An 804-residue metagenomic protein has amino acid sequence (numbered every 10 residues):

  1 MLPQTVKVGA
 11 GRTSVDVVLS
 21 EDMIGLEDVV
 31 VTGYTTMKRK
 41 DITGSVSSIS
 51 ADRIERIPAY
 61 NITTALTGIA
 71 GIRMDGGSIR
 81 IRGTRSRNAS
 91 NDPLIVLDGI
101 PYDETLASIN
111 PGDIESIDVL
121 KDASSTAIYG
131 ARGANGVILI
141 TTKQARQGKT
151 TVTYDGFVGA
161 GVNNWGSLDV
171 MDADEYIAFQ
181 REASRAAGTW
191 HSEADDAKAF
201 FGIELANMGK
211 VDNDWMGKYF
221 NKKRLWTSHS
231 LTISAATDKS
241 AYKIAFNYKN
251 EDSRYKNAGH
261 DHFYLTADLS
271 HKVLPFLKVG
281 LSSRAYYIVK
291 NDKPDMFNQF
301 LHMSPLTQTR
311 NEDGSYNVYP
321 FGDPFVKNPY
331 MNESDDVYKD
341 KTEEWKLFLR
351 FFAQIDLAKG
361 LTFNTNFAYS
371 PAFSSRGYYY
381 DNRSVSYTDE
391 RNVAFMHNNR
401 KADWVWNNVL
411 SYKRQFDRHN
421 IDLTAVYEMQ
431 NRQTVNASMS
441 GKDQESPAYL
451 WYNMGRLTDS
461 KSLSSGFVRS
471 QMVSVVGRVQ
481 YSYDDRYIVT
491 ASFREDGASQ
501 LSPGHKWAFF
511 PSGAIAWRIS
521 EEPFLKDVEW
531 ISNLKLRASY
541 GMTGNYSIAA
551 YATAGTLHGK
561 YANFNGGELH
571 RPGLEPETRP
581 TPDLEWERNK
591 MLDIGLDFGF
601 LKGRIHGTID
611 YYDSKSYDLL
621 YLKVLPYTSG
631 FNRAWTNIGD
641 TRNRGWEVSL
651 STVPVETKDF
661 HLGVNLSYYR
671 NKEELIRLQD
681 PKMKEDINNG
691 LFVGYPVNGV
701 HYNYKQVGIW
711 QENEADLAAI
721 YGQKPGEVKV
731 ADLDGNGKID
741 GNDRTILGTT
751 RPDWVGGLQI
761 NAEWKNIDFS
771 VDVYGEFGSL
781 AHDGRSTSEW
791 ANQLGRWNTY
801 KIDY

Functional and structural regions predicted by a protein language model:
M1-T266, V273, K278-G280, F348 (+5 more regions): Short, small/polar-rich motifs associated with maturation and membrane association, primarily at protein termini
I54, N91-D92, H262, D268-L277 (+3 more regions): Extracellular/periplasmic, surface-exposed regions of secreted and cell-surface proteins
I95, R310, Y481, L733 (+1 more regions): Short aromatic-centered micro-motifs
L97-D98, E312, F416, Y483 (+1 more regions): Structural motif
T153-M208, S438, T636, W646 (+3 more regions): Conserved small-residue
T189-V211, W226-S230, F297-N332, K339: Acidic, glycine-rich flexible loop segments
A206, A498, E776-Y804: Extracytoplasmic gating/loop element in the C-terminal half of outer-membrane beta-barrel translocons and assembly
T232, G663, T749-F777: Conserved C-terminal beta-signal and adjacent last beta-strands/turns of outer-membrane beta-barrel proteins
